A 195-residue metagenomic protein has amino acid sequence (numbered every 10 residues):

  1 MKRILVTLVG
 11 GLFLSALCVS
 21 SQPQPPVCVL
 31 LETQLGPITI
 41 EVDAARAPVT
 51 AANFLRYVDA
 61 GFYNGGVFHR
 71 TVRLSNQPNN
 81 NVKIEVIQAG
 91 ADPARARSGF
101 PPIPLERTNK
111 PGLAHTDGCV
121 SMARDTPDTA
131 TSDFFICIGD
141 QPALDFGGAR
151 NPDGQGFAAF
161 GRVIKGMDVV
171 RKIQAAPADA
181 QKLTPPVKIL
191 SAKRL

Functional and structural regions predicted by a protein language model:
M1-V9: Bacterial N-terminal signal peptides that target proteins for export
F13, L17-L195: Cyclophilin-like peptidyl-prolyl cis-trans isomerases
